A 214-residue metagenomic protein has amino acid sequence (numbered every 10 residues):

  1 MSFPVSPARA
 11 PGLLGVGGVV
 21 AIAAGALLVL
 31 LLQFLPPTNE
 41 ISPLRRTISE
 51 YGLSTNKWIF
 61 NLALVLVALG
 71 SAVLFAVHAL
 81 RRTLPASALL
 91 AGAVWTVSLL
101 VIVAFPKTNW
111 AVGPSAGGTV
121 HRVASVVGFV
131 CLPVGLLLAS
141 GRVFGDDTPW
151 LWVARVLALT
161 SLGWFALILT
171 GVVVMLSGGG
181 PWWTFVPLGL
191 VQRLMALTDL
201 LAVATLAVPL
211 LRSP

Functional and structural regions predicted by a protein language model:
M1-P11: Short, Lys/Arg-rich, polar N-terminal cytosolic tail immediately upstream of the first transmembrane signal-anchor
P11-V20, R82-V94, T148-S161: Interfacial segments of alpha-helical transmembrane regions
I22-I41: Alpha-helical transmembrane segments of multi-pass membrane proteins
L30, A72, L100-V101, L137 (+2 more regions): Hydrophobic residues within the alpha-helical transmembrane core of Major Facilitator Superfamily
I41-S54, T184: Perimembrane loop-to-helix junctions flanking transmembrane segments
E50-L69: Interfacial helix-start motif at the membrane-water boundary
L99-D147: Membrane-proximal helix-loop-helix units in multi-pass membrane proteins
G141-P214: Terminal transmembrane helical module of multi-pass membrane proteins
